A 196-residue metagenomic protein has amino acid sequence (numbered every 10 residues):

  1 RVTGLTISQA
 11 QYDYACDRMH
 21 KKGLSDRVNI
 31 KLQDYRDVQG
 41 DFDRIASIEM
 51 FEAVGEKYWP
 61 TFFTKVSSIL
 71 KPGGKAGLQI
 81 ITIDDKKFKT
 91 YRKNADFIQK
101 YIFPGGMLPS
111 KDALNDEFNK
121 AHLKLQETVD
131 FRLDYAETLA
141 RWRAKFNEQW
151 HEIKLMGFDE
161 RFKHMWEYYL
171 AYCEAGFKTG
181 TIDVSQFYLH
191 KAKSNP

Functional and structural regions predicted by a protein language model:
R1-I7: Conserved SAM-binding motif I beta-strand of class I
A10: Conserved Rossmann-like nucleotide-cofactor binding loop
A15-C16: Conserved SAM-binding loop
L24, V54-G55, L70-K71: Helix-to-beta-strand junctions that scaffold the AdoMet/dcAdoMet cofactor pocket in Class I SAM-dependent enzymes
S25, R36-I48: A short acidic, Gly/Pro-enriched loop at the edge of an enzyme's catalytic core that lines a small-molecule cofactor
L32: Conserved residues in the N-terminal Rossmann fold of short-chain dehydrogenase/reductase
P60-K75: A short glycine-rich, Lys/Arg-flanked "PGG" loop and its adjoining helix->strand segment in the class I
T82-P196: Substrate-binding/catalytic lobe of Class I Rossmann-like enzymes that use SAM or dcSAM, i.e., the mid-to-C-terminal
